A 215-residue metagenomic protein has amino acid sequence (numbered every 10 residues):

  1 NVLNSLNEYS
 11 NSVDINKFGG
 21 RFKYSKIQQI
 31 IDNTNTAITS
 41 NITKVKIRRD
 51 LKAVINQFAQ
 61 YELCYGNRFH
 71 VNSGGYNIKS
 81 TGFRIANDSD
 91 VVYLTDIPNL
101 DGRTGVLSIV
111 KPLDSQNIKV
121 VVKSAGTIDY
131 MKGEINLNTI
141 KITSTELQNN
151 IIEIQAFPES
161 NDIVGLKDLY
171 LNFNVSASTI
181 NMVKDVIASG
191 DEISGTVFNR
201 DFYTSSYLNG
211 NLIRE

Functional and structural regions predicted by a protein language model:
N1, A53, F58-Q60, I78 (+2 more regions): Surface-exposed beta-strand edges and their flanking turn/coil or helix-capping segments
N1-E62, M131, N138, S189-G190 (+1 more regions): Acidic, low-complexity glycine/serine/threonine-rich segments
L6-E8, N67-R68, V175-T179: Short, surface-exposed linear patches
Q29, I42, F58-D90: Acidic, glycine/GT-rich loop-and beta-edge segments that sit at the periphery of enzyme/chaperone cores
A37-T39, I55, D101, V120 (+1 more regions): A generic structural signal for short, solvent-exposed coil/turn residues that cap or connect secondary-structure
K52, Q60, R68-H70, I142 (+1 more regions): Short, glycine-/Ser/Thr-/acidic-enriched flexible segments
G74-V121: Structural flexibility/helix-modulation signal
T104-G105, L113-E215: Surface-exposed interaction regions enriched in Ser/Thr/Asp/Glu that occur as long low-complexity tracts or repetitive
